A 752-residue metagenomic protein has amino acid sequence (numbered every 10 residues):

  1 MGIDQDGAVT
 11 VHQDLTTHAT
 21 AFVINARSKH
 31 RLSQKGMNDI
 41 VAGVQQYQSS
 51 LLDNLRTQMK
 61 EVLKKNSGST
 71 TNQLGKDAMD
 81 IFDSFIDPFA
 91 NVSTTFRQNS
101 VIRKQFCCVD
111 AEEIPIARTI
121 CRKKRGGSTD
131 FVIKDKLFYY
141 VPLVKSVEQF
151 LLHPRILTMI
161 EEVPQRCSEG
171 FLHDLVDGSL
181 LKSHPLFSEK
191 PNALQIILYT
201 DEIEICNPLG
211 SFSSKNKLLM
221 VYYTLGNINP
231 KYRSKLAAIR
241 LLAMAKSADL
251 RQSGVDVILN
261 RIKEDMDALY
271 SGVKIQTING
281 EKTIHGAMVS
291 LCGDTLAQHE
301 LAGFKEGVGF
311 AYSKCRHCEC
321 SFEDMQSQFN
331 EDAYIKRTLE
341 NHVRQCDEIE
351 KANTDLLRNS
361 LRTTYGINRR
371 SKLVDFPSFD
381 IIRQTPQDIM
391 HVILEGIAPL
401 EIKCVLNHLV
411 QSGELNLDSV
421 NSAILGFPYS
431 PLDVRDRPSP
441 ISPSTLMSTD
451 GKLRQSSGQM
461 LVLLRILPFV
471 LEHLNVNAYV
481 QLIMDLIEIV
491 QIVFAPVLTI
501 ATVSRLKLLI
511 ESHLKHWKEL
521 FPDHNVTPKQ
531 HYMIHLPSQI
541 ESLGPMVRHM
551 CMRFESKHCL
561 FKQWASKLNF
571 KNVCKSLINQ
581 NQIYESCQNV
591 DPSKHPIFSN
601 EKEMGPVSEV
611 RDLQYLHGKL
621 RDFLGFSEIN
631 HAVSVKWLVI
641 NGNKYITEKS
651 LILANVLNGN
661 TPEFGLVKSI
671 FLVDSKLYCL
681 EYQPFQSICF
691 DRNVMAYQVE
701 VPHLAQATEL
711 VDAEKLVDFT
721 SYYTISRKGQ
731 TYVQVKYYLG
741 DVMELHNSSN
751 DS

Functional and structural regions predicted by a protein language model:
M1-G7, D14, H746-S752: Polybasic, low-complexity terminal segments and linkers that are predominantly intrinsically disordered and enriched
D6-K60: N-terminal-proximal low-complexity accessory segments that begin disordered and transition into the first
D14-I24, Y232-S247, S442-M447, R465 (+1 more regions): Surface-exposed beta-strand-to-loop junctions that form interaction patches on eukaryotic regulatory domains
I40, D201, I262, C315 (+3 more regions): Short, conserved catalytic/metal-binding motifs centered on acidic residues
D87, K145, H153-L157, E161-V176 (+1 more regions): Terminal interaction-prone segments of large eukaryotic proteins
T95, I102-L198, E202, M266-H473 (+1 more regions): Charged (Asp/Glu and Lys/Arg) segments that form or flank catalytic channels of large polymer- and nucleotide-handling
C206-L209, K231-S234, E323-S327, L560-K562 (+1 more regions): Short helix/loop capping segments that flank catalytic or ligand/cofactor-binding pockets
N216-K274, D324-G366, V673-S752: E2/UBC-UEV (E2-variant) core
